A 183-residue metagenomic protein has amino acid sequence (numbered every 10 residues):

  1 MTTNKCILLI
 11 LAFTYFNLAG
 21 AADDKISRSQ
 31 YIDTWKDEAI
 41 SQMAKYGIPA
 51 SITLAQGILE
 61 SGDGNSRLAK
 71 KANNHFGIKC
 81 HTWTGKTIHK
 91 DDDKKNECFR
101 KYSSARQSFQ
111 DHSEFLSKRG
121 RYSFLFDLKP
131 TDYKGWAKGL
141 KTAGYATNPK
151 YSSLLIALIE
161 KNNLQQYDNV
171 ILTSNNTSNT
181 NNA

Functional and structural regions predicted by a protein language model:
T2, L18-N182: Catalytic cores of secreted/periplasmic lytic hydrolases that degrade extracellular macromolecules
K5-Y15: Sec-dependent N-terminal signal peptides
